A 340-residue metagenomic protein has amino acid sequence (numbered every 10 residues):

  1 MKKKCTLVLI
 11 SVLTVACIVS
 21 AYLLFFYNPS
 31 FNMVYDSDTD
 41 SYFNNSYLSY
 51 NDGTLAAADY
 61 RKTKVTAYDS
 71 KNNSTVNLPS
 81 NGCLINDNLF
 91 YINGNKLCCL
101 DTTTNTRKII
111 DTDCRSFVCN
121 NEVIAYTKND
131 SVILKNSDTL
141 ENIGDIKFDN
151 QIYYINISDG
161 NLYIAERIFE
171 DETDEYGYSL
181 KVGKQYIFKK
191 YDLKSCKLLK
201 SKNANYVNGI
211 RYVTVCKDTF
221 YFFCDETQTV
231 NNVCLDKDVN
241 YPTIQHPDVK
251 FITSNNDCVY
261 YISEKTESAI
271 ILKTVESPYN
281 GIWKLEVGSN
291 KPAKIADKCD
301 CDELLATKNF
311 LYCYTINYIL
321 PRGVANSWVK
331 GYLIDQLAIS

Functional and structural regions predicted by a protein language model:
M1-A16: N-terminal Sec-pathway targeting helices
Y22-D38, A57-N77, N95-D111, S131-K147 (+4 more regions): Surface-exposed loop/turn elements that mediate protein-protein interactions on large endomembrane-trafficking
Y35-N51, I92, T214, A306 (+2 more regions): Feature 14080 marks short, conserved micro-sites in well-ordered regions that are central to protein function
D36-Y50, L78-N86, T112-N121, D149-D159 (+3 more regions): Repeated scaffold domains used in trafficking and secretory/extracellular systems, primarily beta-propellers
N51, R61, I85-N86, N93-G94 (+10 more regions): Short loop/turn segments that connect beta-strands within the blades of beta-propeller domains, predominantly WD40
A56-A57, Y91-I92, Y126, Y163-E166 (+3 more regions): Residue position within the beta-strands of beta-propeller blades
I155, L162-Y191, G209, F220-F222: Solenoidal tandem-repeat scaffolds enriched in leucines and small polar residues
N205-C216, F220-S268: Eukaryotic tandem repeat interaction scaffolds
